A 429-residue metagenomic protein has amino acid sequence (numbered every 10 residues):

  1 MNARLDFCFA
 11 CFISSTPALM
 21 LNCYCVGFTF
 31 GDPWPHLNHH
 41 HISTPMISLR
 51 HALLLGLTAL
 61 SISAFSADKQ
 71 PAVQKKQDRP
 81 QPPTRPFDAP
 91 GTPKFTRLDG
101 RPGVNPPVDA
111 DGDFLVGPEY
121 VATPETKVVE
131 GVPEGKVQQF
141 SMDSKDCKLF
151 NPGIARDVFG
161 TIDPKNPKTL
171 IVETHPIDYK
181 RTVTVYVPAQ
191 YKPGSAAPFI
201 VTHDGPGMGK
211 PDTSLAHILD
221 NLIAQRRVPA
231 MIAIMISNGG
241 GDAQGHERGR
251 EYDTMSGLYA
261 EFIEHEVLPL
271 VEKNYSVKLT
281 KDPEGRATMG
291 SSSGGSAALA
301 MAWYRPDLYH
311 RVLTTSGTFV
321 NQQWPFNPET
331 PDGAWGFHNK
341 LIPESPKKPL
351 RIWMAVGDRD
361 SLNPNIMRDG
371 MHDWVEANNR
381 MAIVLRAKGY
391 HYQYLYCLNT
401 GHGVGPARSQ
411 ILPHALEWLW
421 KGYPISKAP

Functional and structural regions predicted by a protein language model:
C8-C11, C23-C25: Cysteine-centered motifs
S14-S15, S43, S61: Serine residues within intrinsically disordered or low-complexity segments
T44-L53: Bacterial N-terminal signal peptides that target proteins for export
L57-F65: Hydrophobic h-region of N-terminal signal peptides that target proteins for export in Gram-negative bacteria
K69-P429: Non-catalytic cap/lid and distal C-terminal segments of serine-dependent acyl enzymes
